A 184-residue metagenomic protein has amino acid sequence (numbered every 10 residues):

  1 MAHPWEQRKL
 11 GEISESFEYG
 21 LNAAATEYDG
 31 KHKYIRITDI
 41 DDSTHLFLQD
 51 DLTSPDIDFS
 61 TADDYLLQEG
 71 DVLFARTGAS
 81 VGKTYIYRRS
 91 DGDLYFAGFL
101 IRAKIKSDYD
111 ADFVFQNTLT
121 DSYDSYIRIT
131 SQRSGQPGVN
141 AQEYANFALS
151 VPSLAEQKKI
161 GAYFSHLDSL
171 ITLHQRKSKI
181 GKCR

Functional and structural regions predicted by a protein language model:
M1-Q7, R176-R184: Short amphipathic coiled-coil heptad-repeat segments
M1-Y19, N146: Non-catalytic DNA-recognition/assembly elements of restriction-modification systems
H3, L21, L94-F99, Q132-K158: A short glycine-rich beta-alpha junction/loop motif
G11-A24, D39-E69: Sequence-specific dsDNA recognition surfaces
T38, K158-L170, H174-Q175: Extracellular/lumenal glycan-associated surfaces
D41-L52, V72-A75, A79-A97, A111-Q116 (+1 more regions): Short, ligand-facing micro-motifs at secondary-structure edges
I57-F59, I101-K106, N146-V151: Short, well-ordered beta-strand elements within core beta-sheets of diverse protein domains
D63, A111-F115, L119-P152: Secondary-structure capping and domain/repeat boundary segments
